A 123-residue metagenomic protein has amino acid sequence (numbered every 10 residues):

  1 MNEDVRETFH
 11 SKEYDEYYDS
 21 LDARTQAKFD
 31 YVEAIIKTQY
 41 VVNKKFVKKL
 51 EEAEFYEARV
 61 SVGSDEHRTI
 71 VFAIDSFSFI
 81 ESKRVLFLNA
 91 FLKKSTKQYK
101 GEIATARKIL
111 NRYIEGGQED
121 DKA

Functional and structural regions predicted by a protein language model:
M1-E66, F79-R84, L92-A123: Basic, Lys/Arg-enriched alpha-helical interface segments
R68-F77: Short, surface-exposed beta-strand/loop micro-motifs that present aromatic residues
L88: Conserved catalytic cores of phosphodiester-cleaving nucleases, focusing on short active-site segments
